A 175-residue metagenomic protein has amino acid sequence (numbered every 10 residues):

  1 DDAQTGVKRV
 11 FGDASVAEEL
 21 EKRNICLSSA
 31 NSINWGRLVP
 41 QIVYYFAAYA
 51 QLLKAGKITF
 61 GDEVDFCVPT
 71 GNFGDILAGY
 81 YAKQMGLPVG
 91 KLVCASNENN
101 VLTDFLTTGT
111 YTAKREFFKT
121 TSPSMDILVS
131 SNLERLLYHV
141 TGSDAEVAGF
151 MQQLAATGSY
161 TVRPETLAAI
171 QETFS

Functional and structural regions predicted by a protein language model:
D1-S175: PLP-dependent amino-acid enzyme catalytic core
